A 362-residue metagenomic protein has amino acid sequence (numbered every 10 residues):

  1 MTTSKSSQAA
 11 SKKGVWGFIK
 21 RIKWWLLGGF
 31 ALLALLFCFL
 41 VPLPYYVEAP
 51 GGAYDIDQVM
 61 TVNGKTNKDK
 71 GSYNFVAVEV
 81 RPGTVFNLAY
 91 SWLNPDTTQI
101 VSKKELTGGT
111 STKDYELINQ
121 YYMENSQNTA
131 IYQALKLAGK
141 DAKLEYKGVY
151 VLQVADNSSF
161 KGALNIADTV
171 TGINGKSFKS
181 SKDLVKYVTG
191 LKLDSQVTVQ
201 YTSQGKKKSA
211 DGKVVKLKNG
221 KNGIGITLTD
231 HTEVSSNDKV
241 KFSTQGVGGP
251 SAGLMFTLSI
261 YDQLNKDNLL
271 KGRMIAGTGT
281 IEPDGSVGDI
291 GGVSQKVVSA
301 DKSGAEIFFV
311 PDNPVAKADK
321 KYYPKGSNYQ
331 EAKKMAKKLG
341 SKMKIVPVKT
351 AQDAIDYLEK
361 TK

Functional and structural regions predicted by a protein language model:
M1-R21: N-terminal Lys/Arg-rich, disordered targeting/topogenic segments
K23-P42: Hydrophobic membrane-insertion alpha-helices, especially the h-region of bacterial N-terminal signal peptides
K136-I166: PDZ/PDZ-like groove recognition
A138, V185-L228, K334-D353, Y357-K362: PDZ-domain C-terminal substructure recognizer with occasional recognition of PDZ-binding tails
F160-L184, G304-K317: Conserved PDZ fold ligand-binding element
G172-Q200, V315, Y322-G326, E331-A336: PDZ domains, with a preference for the canonical peptide-binding region formed by the helix
S203-S259: C-terminal, low-ordered peptide segments at domain boundaries
D284-A316: Glycine- and Gly-Pro-enriched alpha-helical subdomains that act as flexible, kink-prone "lid/hinge" or packing modules
